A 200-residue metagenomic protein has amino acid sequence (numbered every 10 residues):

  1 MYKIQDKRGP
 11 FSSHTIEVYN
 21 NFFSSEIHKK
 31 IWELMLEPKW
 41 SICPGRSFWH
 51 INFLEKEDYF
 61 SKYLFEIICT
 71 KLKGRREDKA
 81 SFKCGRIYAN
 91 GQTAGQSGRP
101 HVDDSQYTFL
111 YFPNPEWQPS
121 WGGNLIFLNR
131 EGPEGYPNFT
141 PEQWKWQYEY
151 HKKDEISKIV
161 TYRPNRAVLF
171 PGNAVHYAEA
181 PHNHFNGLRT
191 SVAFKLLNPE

Functional and structural regions predicted by a protein language model:
M1-S81: Non-heme Fe(II)/2-oxoglutarate
E77-E200: Catalytic core of non-heme Fe(II) oxygenases with the double-stranded beta-helix
